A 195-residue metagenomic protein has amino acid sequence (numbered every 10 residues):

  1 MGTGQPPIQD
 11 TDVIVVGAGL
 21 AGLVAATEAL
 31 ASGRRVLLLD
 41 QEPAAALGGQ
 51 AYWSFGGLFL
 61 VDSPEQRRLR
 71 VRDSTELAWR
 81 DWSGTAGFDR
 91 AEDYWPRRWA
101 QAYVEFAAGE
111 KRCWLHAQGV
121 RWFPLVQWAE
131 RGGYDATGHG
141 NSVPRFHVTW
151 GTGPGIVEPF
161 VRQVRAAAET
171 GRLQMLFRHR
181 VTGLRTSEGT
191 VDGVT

Functional and structural regions predicted by a protein language model:
Q5-A21, L37: Beta1/beta-strand and adjacent pyrophosphate-binding region of the FAD-binding site in flavoprotein oxidoreductases
A18, L39-E42, D62-S63: Active-site-proximal beta-strand/loop segments in catalytic clefts of secreted hydrolases
A21, A25, A44: Conserved Rossmann-like nucleotide-cofactor binding loop
A21, S32-R35, G57, R172 (+1 more regions): Loop/turn elements at helix/coil->beta-strand transitions in domains of secreted/extracellular proteins
A26, L30: Gly/Ala-rich phosphate-binding loop of Rossmann-like dinucleotide-binding domains, activating on the conserved
A31-Y52: Glycine-rich FAD pyrophosphate-binding loop
G57-V104, F123-P124: Glycine-rich active-site loop/strand segments that organize a redox cofactor
A100-T195: Conserved redox-cofactor binding core of oxidoreductases
